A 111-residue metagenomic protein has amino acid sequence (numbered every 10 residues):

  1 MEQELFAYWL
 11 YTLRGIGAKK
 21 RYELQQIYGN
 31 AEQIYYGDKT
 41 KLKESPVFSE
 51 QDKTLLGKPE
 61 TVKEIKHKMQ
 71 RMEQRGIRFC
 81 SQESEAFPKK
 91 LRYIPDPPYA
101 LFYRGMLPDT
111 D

Functional and structural regions predicted by a protein language model:
M1-D111: Short, positively charged patches
